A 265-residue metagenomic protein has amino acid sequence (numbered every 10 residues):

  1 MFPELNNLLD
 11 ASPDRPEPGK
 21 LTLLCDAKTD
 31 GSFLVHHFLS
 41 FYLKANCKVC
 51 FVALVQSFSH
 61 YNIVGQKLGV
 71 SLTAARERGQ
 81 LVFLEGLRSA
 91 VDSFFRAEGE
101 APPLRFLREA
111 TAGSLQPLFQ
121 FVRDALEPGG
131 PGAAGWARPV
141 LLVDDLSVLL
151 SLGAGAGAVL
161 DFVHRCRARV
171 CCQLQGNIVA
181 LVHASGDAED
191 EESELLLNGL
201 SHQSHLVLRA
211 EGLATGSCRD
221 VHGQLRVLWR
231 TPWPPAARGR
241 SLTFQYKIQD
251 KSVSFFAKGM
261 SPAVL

Functional and structural regions predicted by a protein language model:
M1-L265: N-terminal regions of ATP-driven nucleic-acid and macromolecular assemblies, encompassing P-loop NTP-binding domains
